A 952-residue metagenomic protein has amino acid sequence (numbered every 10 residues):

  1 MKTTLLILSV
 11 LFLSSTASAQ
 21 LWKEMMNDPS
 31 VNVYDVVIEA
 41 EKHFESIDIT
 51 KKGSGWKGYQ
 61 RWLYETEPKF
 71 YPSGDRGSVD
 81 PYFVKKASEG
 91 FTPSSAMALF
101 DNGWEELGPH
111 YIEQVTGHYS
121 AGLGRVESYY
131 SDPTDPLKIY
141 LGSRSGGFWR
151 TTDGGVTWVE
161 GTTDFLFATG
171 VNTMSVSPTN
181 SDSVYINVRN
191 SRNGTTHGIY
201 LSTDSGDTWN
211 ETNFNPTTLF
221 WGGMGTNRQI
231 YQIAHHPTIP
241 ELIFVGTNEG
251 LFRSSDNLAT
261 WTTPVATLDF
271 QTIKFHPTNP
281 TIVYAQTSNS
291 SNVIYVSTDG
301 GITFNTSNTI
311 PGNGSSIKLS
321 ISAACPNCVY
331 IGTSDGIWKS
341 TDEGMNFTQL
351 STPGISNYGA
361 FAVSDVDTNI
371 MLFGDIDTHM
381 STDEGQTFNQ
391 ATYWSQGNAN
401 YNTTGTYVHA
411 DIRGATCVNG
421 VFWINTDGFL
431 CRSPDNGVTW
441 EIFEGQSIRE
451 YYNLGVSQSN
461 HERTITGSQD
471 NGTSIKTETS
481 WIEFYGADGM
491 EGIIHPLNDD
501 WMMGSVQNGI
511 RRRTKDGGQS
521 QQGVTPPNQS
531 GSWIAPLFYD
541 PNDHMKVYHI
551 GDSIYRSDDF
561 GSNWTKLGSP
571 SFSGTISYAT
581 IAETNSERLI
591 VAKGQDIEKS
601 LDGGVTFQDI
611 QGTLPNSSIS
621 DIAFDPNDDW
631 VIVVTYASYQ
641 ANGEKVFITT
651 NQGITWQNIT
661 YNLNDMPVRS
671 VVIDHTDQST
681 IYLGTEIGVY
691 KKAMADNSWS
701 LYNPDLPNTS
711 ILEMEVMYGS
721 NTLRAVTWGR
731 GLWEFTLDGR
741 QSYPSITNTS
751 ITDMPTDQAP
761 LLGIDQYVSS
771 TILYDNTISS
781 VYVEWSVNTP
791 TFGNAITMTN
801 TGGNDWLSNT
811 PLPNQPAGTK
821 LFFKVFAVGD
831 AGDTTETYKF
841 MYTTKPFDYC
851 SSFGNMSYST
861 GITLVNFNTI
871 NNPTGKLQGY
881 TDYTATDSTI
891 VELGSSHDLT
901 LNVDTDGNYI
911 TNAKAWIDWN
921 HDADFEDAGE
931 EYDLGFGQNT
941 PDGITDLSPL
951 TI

Functional and structural regions predicted by a protein language model:
M1-E24: Bacterial Sec-dependent N-terminal signal peptides
A19-N27, D101-P109, R740-I764, T844-K876: Boundary/junction segments of secreted and surface-exposed precursor proteins
W22-R740: Beta-propeller blade termini and top-face loops
L166, P707, T799-D805, Q815 (+1 more regions): Short proline/glycine- and polar residue-rich coil/turn motifs
N180, G739-R740, T789-P790, H921-D922: Acidic glycine-/aspartate-rich tracts in secreted/extracellular proteins
R740-F853: Glycan-association/targeting regions that enable binding to alpha-glucans and other polysaccharides
L773, T844-I952: A broad "non-catalytic interaction surface" signal
